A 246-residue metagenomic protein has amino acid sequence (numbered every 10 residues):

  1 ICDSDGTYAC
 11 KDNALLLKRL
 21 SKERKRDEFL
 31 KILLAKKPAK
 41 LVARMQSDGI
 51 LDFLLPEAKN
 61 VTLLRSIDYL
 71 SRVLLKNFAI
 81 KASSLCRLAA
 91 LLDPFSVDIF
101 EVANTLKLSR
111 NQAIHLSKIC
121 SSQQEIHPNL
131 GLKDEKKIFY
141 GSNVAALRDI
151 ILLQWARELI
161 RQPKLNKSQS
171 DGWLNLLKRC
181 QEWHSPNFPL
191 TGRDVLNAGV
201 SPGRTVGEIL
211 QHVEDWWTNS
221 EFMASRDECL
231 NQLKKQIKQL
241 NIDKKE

Functional and structural regions predicted by a protein language model:
D5-L165: Conserved, hydrophobic alpha-helical core segments of structured domains
E158-E246: Charged substrate- and nucleic-acid-binding regions of tRNA-handling and nucleotidyl-transfer enzymes, centered on
